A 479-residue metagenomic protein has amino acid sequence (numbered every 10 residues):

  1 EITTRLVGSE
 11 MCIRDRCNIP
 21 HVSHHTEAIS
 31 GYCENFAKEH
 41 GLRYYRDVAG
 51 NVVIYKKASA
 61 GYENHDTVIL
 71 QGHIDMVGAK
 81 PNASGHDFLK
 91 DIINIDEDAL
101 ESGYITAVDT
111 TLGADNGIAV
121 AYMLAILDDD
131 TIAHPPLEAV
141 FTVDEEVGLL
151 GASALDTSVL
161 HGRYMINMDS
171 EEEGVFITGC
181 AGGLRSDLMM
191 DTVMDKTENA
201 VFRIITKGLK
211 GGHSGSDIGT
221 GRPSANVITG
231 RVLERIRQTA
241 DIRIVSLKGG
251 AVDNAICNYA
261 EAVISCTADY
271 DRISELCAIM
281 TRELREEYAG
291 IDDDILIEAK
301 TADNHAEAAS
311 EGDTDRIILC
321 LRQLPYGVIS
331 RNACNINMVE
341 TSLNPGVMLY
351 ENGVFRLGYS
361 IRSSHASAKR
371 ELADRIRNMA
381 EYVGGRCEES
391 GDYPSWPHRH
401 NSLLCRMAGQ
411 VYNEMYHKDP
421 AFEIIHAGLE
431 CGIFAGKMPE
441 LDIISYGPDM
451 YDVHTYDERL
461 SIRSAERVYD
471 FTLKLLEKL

Functional and structural regions predicted by a protein language model:
E1-G8, I13: Single conserved hydrophobic/aromatic residue that forms the stacking wall/gate of nucleotide- or nucleobase-binding
S9, A333, E340-G353, S360 (+1 more regions): Zn-dependent metallopeptidase/amidohydrolase metal-coordination segment
N18, G250-V252, A262-V263, L296-A308 (+3 more regions): A short beta-alpha structural unit
V22-D66, E423: A non-catalytic alpha/beta surface segment that caps or lines the substrate-entry region of metallo-dependent hydrolase
Y62-R163, M189, E198-N199, E311-D315 (+3 more regions): Active-site metal-coordination/substrate-binding segment of hydrolases, especially metallo-dependent peptidases
H134-A225, L233, R237: Fold-level recognition of mixed alpha/beta catalytic cores in primary-metabolism enzymes, strongest
D195-N199, I218-K248, A268-S342: Acidic-enriched catalytic cores of C-N bond-cleaving enzymes acting on peptides and small amides
R222-T239, A268-Y270, D315-R322, S330 (+4 more regions): His/Asp/Glu-rich mid-to-C-terminal helical/loop segments that flank catalytic regions of hydrolases
